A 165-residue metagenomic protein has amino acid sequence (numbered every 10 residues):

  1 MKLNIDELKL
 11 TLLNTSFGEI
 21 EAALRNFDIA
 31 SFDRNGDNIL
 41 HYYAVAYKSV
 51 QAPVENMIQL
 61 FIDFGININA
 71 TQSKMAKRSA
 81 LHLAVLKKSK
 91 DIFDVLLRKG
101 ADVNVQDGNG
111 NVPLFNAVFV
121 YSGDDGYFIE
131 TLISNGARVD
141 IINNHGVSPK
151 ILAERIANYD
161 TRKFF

Functional and structural regions predicted by a protein language model:
M1-F64: Intrinsically disordered, low-complexity regulatory segments in ankyrin-centric signaling systems
K2-K9, F32-A46, T71-A80, Q106-V118 (+1 more regions): Ankyrin-repeat boundary/"N-cap" motif
L10-T15, Y42-P53, L83-S89, N116-D125 (+1 more regions): Ankyrin repeat A-helix N-terminal signature
S16-L24, V50-D63, S89-L97, S122-I133 (+1 more regions): Ankyrin repeat structural motif
M75-D94: Eukaryotic tandem repeat interaction scaffolds
R98, D102-N104, S134, R138: Tandem repeat domain/solenoid detector
R138-F165: Leucine-rich solenoid repeat scaffolds
